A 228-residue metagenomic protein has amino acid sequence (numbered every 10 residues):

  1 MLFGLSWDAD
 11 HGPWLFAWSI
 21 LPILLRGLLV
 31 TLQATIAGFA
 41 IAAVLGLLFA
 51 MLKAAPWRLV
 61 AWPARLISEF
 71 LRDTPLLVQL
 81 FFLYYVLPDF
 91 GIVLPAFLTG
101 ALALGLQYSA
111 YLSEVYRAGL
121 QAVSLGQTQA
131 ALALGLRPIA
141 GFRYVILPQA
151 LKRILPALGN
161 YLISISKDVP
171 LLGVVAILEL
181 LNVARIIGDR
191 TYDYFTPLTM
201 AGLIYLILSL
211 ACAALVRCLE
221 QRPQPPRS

Functional and structural regions predicted by a protein language model:
M1-S228: Transmembrane alpha-helices and adjacent helix-loop boundaries
